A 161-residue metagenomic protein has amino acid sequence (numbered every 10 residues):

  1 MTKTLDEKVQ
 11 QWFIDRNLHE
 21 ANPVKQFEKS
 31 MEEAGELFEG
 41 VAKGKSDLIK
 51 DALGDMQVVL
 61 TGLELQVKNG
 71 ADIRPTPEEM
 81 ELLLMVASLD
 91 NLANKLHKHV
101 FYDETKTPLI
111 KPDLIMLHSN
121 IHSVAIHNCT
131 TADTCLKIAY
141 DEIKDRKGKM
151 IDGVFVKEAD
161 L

Functional and structural regions predicted by a protein language model:
M1-L161: Flexible "arm" and connector segments at domain edges
